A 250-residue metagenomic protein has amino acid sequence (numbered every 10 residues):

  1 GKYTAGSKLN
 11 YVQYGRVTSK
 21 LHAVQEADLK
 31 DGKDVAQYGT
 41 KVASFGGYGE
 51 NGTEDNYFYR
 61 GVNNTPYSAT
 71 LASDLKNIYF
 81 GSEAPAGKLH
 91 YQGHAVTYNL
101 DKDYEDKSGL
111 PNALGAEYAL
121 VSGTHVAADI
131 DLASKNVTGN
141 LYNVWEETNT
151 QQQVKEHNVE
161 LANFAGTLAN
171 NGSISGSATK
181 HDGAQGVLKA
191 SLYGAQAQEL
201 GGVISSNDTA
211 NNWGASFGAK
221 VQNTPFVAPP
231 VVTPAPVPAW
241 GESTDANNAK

Functional and structural regions predicted by a protein language model:
G1-K250: Mature soluble binding/inhibitory domains
